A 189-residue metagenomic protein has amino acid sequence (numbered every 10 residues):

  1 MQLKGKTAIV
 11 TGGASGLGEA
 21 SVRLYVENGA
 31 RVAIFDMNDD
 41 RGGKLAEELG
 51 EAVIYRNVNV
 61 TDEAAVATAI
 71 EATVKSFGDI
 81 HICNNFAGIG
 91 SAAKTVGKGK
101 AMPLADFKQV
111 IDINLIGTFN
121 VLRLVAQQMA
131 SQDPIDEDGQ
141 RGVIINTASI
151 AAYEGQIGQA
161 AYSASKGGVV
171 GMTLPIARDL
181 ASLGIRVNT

Functional and structural regions predicted by a protein language model:
L3-V32: Canonical Rossmann dinucleotide-binding motif of NAD(H)/NADP(H)-dependent dehydrogenases/reductases, specifically
Y25, D79-I82, V170, L180-T189: Conserved Rossmann-fold SDR core element
D39-D40, N57-A69, L104: The beta1-alpha1 cofactor-binding region of Rossmann-like NAD(H)/NADP(H)-dependent oxidoreductases
H81, I89, K100-N120, I145 (+2 more regions): Catalytic Tyr-X3-Lys loop
G90-K108, Q127, S131-D138, G158-A161: Conserved mid-core segment of classical short-chain dehydrogenase/reductases
L122, S165, T173: Active-site helix of classical SDR
Q127, R178-D179: Alpha-helical segment proximal to the catalytic Tyr-Lys
S149: Residue(s) in the substrate-gating loop at a strand-loop-helix junction that position the organic substrate next
